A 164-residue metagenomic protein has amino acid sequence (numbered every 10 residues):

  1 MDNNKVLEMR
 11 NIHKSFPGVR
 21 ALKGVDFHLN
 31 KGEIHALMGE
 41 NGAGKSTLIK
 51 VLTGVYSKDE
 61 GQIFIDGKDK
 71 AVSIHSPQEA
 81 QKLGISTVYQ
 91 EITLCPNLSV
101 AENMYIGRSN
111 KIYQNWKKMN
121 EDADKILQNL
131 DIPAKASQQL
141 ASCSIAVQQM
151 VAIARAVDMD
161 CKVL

Functional and structural regions predicted by a protein language model:
M1-L164: Glycine-rich phosphate-binding loops of nucleotide-dependent enzymes
